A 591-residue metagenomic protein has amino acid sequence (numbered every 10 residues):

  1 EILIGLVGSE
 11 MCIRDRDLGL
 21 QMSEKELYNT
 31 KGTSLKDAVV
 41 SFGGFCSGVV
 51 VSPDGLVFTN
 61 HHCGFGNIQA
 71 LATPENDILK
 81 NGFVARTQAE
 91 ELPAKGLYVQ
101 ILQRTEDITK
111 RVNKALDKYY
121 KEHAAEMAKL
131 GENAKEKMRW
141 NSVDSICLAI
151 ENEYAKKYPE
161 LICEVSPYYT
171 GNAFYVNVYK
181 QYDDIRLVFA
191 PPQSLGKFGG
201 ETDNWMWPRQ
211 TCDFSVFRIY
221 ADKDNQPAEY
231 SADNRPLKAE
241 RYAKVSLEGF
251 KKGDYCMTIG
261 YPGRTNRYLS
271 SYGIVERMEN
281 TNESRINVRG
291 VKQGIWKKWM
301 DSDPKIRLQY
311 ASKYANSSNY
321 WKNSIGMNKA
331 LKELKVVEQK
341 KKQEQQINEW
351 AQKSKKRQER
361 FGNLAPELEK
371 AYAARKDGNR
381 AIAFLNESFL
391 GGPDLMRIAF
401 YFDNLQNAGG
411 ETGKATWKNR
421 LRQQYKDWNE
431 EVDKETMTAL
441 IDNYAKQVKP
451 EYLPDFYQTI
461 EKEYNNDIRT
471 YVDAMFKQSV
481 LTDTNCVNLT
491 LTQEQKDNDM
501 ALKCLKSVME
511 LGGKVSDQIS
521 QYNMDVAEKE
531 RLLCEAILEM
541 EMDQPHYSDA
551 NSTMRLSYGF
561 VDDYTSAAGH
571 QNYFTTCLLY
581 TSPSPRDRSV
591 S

Functional and structural regions predicted by a protein language model:
I2-G8, I13, Y580-V590: Single conserved hydrophobic/aromatic residue that forms the stacking wall/gate of nucleotide- or nucleobase-binding
L18-G43, D54-L56, H61, F65-L71 (+1 more regions): Cationic-aromatic interfacial patches
D37-D54, G171-A173, R241-K244: A conserved glycine-rich beta-strand in the N-terminal activation segment of trypsin-fold
F45, H62-C63, G260-P262, V561: Short, surface-exposed secondary-structure boundary micro-motifs
F58-L102: Catalytic-histidine neighborhood of serine endopeptidases, predominantly the chymotrypsin-like S1/PA family
N67-Q69, G263-Y272: Short, Lys/Arg- and Gly-enriched loop/turn segments at beta-strand edges
W140-R218, N488-S582: Long, charge-dense accessory insertions within large macromolecular proteins
